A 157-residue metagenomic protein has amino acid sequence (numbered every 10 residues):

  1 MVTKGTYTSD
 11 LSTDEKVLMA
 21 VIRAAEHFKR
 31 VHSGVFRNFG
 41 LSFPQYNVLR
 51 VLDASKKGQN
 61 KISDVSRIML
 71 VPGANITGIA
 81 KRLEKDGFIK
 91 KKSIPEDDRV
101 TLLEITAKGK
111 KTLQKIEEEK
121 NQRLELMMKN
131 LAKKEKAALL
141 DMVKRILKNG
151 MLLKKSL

Functional and structural regions predicted by a protein language model:
M1-D10, K133-L157: C-terminal regulatory/oligomerization modules of transcriptional regulators
M1-F39: N-terminal leader segment of winged-helix/HTH proteins
T3-G5, K81-L140: Charged, amphipathic alpha-helical coiled-coil/dimerization segments
A20, N47-V51, K111, A138: Pre-recognition alpha-helix immediately N-terminal to the DNA-recognition helix within helix-turn-helix or winged-helix
I22, R50-K57, E117, K144: Short, locally clustered residues in the helix-turn-helix/winged-helix DNA-binding domain
R30-P72: N-terminal helix-turn-helix DNA-binding core of bacterial DNA-binding proteins
I62, A80-K81: Short, hydrophobic-biased segments on the C-terminal half of alpha helices that form "recognition helices"
